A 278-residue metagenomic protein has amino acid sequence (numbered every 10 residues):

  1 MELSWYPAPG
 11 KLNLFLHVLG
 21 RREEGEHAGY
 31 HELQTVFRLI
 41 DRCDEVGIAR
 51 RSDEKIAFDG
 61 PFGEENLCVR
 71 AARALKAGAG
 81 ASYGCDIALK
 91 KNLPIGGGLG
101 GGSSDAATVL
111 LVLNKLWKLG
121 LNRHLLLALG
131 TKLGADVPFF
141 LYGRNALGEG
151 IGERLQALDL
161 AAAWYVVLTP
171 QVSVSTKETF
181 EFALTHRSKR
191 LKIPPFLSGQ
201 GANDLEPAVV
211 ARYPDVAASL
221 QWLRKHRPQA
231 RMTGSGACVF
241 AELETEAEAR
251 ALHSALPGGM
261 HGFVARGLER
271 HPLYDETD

Functional and structural regions predicted by a protein language model:
M1-G96, N114-K115, L119-H124, I151 (+1 more regions): ATP-binding N-lobe of GHMP and related small-molecule kinases
E2-P7, N13-T35, L119-Q229, E242-D278: ATP-dependent small-molecule kinase catalytic core of the GHMP/sugar-kinase superfamily and closely related
A8, R42, S52, A161-A162 (+2 more regions): Residue-level preference for short coil/turn positions at secondary-structure junctions
I48-F62, V109, T131, F196-N203: Short, basic/glycine-rich phosphate-binding loops at helix/coil junctions that contact nucleotide phosphates
E65-V69, A107, R250: Short, well-ordered alpha-helical segments
K91, G97, G101, T245: Active-site acidic-Proline motif in GNAT/NAT acetyltransferases
G97-H124, A128, F139: DPxDG-like acidic metal-binding loop motif
G101-G102, M232-A237: Glycine-rich beta-strand-to-loop/alpha-helix junction loops that act as flexible
